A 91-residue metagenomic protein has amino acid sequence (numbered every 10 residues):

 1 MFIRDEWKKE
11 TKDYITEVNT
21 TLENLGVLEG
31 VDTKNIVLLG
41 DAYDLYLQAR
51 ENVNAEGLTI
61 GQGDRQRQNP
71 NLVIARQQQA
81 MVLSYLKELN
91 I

Functional and structural regions predicted by a protein language model:
M1-I91: Positively charged, polar, low-complexity stretches
